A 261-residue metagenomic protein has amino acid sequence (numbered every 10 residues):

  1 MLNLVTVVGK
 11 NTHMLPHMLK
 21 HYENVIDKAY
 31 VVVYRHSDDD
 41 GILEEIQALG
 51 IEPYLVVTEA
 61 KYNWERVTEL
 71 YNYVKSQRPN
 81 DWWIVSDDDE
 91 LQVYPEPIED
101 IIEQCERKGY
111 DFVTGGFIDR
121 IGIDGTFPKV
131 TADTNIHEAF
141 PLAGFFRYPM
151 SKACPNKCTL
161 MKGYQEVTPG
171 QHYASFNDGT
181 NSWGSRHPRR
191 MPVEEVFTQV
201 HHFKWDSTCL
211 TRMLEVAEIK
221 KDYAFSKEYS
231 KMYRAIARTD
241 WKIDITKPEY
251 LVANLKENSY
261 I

Functional and structural regions predicted by a protein language model:
M1-T6, H21-Y22, K28-V33: Hydrophobic targeting segments
G9-H13, R35-H36: Short beta->alpha connector loops
N11-V25: Short, well-formed alpha-helical segments that are part of the catalytic scaffolds of diverse glycosyltransferases
H17-H21, E45, E69, D100-I101: A short acidic, amphipathic alpha-helical/loop segment
I26, P79-N80, R107-D111: Short, high-confidence coil segments that cap the C-terminus of an alpha-helix and link into the following beta-strand
V33, L55-V57, T114-G116: Residue-level recognition of beta-strand->loop/alpha-helix junctions
D38-S86, V93-Y94: Active-site-proximal specificity loops/subdomain of glycosyltransferases
W64-E69, Y94-I261: Catalytic-site signature of metal-activated, phosphate-bearing donor transferases, centered on the GT-A/GT-A-like
